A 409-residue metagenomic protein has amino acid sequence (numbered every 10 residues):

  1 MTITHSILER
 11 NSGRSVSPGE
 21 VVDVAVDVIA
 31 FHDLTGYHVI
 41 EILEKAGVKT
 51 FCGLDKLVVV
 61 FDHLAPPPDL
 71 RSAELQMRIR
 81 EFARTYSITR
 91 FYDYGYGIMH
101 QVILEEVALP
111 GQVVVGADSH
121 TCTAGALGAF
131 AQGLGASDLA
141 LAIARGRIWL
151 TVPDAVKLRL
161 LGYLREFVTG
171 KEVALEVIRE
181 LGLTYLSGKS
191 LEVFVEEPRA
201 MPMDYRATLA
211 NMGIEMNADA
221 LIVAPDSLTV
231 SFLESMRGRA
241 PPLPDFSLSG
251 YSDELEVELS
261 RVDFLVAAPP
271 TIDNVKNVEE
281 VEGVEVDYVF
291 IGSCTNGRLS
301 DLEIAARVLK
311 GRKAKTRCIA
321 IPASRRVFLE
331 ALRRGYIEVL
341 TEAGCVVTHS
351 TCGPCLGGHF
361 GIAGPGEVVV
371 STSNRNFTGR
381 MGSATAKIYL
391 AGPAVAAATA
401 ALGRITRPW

Functional and structural regions predicted by a protein language model:
M1-W409: Fe-S-dependent hydro-lyases/dehydratases of central metabolism
